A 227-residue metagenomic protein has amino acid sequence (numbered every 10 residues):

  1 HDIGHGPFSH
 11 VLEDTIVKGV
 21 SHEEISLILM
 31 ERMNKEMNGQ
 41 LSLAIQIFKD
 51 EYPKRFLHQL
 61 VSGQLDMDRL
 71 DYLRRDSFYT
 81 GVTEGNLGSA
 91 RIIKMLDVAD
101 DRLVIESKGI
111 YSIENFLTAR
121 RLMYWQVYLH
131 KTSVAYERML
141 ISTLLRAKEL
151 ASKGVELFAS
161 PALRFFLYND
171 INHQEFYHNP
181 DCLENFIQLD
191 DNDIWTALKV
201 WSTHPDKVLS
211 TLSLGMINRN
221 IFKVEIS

Functional and structural regions predicted by a protein language model:
I3, P7-S227: Histidine-centered, transition-metal-coordinating active-site segments
